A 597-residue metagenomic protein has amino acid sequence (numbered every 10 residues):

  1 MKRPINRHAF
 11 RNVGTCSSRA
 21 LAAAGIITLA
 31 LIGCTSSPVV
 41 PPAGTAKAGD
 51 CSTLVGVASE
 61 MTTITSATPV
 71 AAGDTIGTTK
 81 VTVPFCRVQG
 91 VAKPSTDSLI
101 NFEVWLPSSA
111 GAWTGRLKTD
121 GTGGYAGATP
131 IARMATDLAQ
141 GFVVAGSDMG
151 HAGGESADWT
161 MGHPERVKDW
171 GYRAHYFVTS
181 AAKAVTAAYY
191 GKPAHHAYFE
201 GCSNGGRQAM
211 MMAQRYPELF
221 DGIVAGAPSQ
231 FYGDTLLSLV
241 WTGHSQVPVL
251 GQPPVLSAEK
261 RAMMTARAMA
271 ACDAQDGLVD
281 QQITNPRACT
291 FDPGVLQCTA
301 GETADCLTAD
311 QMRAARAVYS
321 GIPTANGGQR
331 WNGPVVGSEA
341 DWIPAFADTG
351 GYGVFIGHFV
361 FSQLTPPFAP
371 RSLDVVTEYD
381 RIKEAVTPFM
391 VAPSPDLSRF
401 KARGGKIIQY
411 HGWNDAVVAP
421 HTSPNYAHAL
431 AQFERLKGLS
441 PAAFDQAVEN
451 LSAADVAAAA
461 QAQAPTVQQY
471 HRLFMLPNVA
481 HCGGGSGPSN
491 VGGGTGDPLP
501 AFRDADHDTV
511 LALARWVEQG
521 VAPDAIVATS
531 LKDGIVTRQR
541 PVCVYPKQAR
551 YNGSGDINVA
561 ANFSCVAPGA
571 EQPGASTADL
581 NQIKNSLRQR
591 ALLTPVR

Functional and structural regions predicted by a protein language model:
A30-G33: C-terminal motif of bacterial Sec signal peptides marking the signal peptidase cleavage site
T35-R116, A132, T265, L278-I283 (+5 more regions): Catalytic-loop region of hydrolases
V91-Y176, S203, T242-P248, S423-A457 (+1 more regions): N-terminal cap/lid subdomain of alpha/beta-hydrolase-fold enzymes
L99-F102, T129-M134, E155-T160, M210-R215 (+9 more regions): Short, solvent-exposed loop/turn and secondary-structure capping segments
T114, G123-G191, L237-S238, S245 (+3 more regions): Cap/lid segment of the alpha/beta-hydrolase catalytic domain
G201-G205, A209: Gly/Ala-rich beta-loop-alpha elbow adjacent to hydrolase catalytic centers
M211-A213, E218-P323, M475, S489-A505: A catalytic-pocket lid/entrance helix-loop region that shapes and gates access to the active site across common
P323-V544, A549, L593, R597: C-terminal subdomain of alpha/beta-hydrolase-fold enzymes, centered on the catalytic histidine and its supporting
